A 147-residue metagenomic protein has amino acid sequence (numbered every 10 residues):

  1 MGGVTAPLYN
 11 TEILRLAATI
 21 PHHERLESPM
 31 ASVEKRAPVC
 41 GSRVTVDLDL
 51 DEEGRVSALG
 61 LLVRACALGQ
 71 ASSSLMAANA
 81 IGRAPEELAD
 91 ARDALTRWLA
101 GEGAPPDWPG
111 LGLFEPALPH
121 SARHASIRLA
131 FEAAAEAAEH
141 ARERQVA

Functional and structural regions predicted by a protein language model:
M1-H22, R83-A147: C-terminal binding/interaction regions
L16-V63: Structured beta-strand/loop patches that form or line metal/cofactor-binding pockets in enzymes
R36, A78-I81, A133: Short, low-complexity, polar/charged sequence segments that are solvent-exposed and flexible
L48, A78-A80, D90-R92: Short C-terminal domain-edge/linker segments immediately following a structured domain
R64-Q70: Short, thiol/selenol-centered motifs that function as redox-active sites or metal-ligating centers
S72-A84: Alpha-helical support elements that line or immediately flank enzyme active sites and cofactor-binding pockets
